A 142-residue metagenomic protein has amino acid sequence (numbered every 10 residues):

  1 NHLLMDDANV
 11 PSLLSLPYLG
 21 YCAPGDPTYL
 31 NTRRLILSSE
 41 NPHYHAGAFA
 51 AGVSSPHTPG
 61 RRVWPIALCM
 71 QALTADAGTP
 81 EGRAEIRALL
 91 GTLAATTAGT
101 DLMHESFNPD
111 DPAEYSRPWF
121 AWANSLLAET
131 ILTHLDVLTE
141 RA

Functional and structural regions predicted by a protein language model:
N1-A67, T74-A75, E81-A84: Extended ligand-binding clefts on enzyme/binding-domain cores
S55-A72, I86-A142: CBM-like carbohydrate-recognition segments
